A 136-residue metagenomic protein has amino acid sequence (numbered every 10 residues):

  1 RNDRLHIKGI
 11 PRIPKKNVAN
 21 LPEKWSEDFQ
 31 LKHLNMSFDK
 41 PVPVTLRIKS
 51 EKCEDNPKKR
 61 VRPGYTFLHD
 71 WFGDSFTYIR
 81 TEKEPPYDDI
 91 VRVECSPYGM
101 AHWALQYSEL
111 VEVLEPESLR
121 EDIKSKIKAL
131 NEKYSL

Functional and structural regions predicted by a protein language model:
R1-D28: Flexible linker/loop signature enriched in Pro/Ser/Thr and Pro/Gly
N20-L136: Polybasic (Lys/Arg-rich)
